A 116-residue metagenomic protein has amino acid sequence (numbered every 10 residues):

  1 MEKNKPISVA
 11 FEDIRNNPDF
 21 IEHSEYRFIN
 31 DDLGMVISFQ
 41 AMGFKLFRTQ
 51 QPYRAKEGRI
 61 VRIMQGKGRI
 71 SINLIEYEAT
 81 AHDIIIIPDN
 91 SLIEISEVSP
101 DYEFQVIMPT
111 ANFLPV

Functional and structural regions predicted by a protein language model:
M1-K67: Generic protein-terminus/edge-of-domain signal
D31-G34, A55, S71, A79 (+1 more regions): A generic fold-level signal
F44-F47, A81-H82, N90: Tight coil/turn sites that cap or link beta-strands
Q50, Q65-S71, I84-I85, I93: Short beta-strand segments in beta-sandwich/barrel cores
L74-P88: Short acidic-glycine-tyrosine-enriched beta hairpin
N90-F113: Ligand-binding loop in jelly-roll beta-barrel domains
V116: Aromatic/histidine-rich interaction motifs
